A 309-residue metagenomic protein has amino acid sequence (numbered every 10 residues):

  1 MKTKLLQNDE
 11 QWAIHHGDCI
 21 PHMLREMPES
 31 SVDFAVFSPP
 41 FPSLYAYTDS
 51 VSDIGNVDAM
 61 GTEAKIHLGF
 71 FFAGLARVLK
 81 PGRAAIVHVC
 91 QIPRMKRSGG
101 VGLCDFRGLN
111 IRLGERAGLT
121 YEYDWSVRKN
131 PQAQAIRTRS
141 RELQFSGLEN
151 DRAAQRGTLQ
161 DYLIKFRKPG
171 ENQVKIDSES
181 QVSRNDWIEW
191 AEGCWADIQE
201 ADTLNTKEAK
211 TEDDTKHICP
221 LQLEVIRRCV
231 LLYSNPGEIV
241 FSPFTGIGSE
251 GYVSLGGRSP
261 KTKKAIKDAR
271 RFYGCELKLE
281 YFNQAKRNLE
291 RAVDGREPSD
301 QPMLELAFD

Functional and structural regions predicted by a protein language model:
M1-Q284, L306: Core catalytic lobe of class I
K278-D309: Cysteine-dependent PTP/DSP-like catalytic domain, specifically the C-terminal lobe
